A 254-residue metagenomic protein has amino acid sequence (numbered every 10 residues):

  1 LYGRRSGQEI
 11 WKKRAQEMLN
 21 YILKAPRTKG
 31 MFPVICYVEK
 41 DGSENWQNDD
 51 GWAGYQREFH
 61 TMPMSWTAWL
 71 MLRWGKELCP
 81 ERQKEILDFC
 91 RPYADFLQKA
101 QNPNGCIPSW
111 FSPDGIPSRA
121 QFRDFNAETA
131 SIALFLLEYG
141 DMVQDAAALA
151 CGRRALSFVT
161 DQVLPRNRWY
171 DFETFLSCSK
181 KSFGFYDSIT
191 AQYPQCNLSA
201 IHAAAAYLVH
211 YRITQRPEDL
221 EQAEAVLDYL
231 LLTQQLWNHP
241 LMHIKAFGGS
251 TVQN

Functional and structural regions predicted by a protein language model:
L1-N254: Glycan-recognition and catalytic cores of secretory/periplasmic carbohydrate-active enzymes
